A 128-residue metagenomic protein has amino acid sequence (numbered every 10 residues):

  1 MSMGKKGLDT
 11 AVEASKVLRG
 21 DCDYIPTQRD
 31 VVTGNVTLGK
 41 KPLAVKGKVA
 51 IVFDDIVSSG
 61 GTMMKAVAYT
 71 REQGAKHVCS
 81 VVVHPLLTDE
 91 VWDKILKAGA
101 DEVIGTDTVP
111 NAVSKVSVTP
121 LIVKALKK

Functional and structural regions predicted by a protein language model:
M1-K128: PRPP-associated nucleotide enzymes
